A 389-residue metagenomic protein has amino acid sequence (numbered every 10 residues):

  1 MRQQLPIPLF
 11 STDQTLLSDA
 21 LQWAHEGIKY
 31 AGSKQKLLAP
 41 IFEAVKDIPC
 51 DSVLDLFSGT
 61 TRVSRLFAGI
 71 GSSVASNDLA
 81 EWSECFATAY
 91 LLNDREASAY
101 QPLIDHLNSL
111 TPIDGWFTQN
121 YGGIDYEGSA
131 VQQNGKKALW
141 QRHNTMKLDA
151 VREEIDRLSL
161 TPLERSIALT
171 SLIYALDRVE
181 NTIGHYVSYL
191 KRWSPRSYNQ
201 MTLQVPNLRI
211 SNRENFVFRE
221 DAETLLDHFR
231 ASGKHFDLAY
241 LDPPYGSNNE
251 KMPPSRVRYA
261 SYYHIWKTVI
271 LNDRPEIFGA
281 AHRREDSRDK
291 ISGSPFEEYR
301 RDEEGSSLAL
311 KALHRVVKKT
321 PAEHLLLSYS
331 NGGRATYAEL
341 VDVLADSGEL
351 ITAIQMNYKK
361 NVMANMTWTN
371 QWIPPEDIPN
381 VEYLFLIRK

Functional and structural regions predicted by a protein language model:
R2-F57, R62-G69, E84-F86, N93 (+1 more regions): S-adenosyl-L-methionine
I41, V53-F67, S76-E81, K234-R256 (+1 more regions): Conserved proline-anchored active-site loop of SAM-dependent methyltransferases that bridges a beta-strand
D47-P49, F229-D237: Glycine-rich phosphate-binding loop signature in dinucleotide/nucleotide-binding domains
S73, L79-A80, E84-R209, K251-E304 (+1 more regions): Class I S-adenosyl-L-methionine-dependent methyltransferase module
E220-L225: Conserved SAM/SAH-binding loop
S287-G348, T352-M356: Conserved Class I SAM-dependent methyltransferase catalytic core
K290, A335-K389: C-terminal catalytic and target-recognition region of SAM-dependent MTase-like enzymes, primarily methyltransferases
